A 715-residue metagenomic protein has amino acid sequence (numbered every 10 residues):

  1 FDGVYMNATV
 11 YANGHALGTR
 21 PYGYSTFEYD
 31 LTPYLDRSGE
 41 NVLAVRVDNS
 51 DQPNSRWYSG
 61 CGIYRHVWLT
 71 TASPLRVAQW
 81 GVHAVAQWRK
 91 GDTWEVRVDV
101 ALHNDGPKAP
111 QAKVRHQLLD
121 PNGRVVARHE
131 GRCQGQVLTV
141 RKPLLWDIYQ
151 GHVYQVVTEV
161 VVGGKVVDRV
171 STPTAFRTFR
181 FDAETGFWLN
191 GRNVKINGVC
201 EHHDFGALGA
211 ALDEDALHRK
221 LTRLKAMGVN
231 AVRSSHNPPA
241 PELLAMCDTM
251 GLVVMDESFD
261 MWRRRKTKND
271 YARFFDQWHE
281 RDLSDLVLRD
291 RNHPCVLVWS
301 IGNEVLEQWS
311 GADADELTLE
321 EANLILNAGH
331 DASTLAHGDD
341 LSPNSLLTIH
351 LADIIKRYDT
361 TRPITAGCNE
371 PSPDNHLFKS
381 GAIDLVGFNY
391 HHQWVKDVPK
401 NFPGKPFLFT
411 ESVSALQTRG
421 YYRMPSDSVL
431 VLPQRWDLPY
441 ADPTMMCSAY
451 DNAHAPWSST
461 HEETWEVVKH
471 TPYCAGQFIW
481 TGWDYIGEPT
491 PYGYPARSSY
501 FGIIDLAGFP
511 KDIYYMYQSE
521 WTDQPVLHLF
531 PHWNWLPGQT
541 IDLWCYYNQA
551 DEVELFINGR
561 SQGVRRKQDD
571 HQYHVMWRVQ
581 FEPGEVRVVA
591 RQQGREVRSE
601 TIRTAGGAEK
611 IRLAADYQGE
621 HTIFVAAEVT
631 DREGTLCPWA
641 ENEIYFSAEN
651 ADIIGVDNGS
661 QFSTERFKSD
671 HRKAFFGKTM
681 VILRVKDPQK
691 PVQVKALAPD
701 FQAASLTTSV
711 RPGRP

Functional and structural regions predicted by a protein language model:
F1-Q79, D105-G106, P121-N122, P238-P241 (+5 more regions): Accessory beta-strand-rich segments of carbohydrate-active enzymes
D2-M6, L35, E40-K108, P173-F179 (+3 more regions): Non-catalytic, glycine-rich low-complexity segments
Y5-P21, T26-E28, T70, P74-H83 (+8 more regions): Active-site-adjacent substrate/metal-binding segments within catalytic domains of carbohydrate-active enzymes
L31-P33, Q136-W146, V575-F581, K668-D687: Short, hydrophobic beta-strand segments
D36, V100-D182, W577-P583, I602 (+1 more regions): Extended acidic/polar, glycine-enriched regions that form or flank non-catalytic beta-rich accessory modules
Q52-P53, L75, C295-S300, L306-G367 (+3 more regions): Substrate-binding clefts and catalytic carboxylate motifs of secreted carbohydrate-active enzymes
V98-L102, V157-E159, L543-Y547, V589 (+3 more regions): Beta-strand-rich structural segments
P110-R115, Y149-Q155, N548-D551, L555-Q562 (+2 more regions): Short flexible loop/turn segments that cap and initiate beta-strands
